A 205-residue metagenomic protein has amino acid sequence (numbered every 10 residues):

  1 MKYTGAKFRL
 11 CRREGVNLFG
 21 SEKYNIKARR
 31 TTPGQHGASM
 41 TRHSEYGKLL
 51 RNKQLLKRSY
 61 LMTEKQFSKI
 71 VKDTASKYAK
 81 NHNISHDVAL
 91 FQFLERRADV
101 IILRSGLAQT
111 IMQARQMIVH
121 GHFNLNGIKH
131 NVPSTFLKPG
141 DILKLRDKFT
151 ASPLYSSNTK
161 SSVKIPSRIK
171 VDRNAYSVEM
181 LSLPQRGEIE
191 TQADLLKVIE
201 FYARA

Functional and structural regions predicted by a protein language model:
M1-S105, V132-A205: Ferredoxin-like alpha/beta domains used as RNA- or RNAP-binding modules
R104, V119-H120: Short, intrinsically disordered, mixed-charge
S105-I111: A contiguous catalytic/ligand-binding core that recognizes phosphate-bearing ligands
I111, M117-I118, L137: Short, well-ordered loop/turn sites that connect or cap secondary structure elements
